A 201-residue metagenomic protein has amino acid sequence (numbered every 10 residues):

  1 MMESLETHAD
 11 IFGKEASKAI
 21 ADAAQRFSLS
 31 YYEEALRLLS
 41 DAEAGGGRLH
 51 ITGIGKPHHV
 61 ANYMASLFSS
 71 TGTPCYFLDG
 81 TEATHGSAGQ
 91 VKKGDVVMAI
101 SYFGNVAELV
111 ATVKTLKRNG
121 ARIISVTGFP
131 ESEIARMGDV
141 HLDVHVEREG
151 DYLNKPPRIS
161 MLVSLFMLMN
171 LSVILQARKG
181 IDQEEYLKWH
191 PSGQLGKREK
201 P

Functional and structural regions predicted by a protein language model:
M1-G45: An N-terminal, well-structured beta->alpha segment
A19, E34, L39, S172-V173 (+2 more regions): Residue-level detector of solvent-exposed, low-hydrophobicity positions
S40, R48-K179: Glycine-rich phosphate-binding loops that contact phosphosugars or nucleotide phosphates
E133-R136, G150, Q176-P201: Internal, active-site/partner-interface "lid" segment
